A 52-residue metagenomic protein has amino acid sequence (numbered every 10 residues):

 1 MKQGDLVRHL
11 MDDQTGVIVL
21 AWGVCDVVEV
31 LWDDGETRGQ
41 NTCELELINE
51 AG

Functional and structural regions predicted by a protein language model:
K2-A51: Basic/aromatic-rich interaction segments and small domains that mediate binding to polyanionic partners
